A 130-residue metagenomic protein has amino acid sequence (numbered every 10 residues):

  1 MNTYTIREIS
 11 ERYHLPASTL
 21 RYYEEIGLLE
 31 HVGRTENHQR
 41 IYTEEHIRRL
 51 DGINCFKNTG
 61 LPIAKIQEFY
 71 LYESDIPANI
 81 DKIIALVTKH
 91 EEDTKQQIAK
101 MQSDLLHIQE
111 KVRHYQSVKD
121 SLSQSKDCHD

Functional and structural regions predicted by a protein language model:
M1-E68: Basic helix-turn-helix/winged-helix DNA-binding cores and closely related short helical interaction motifs
I26-G27, E36, E73, Y115 (+1 more regions): The DNA-recognition helices of helix-turn-helix-type DNA-binding domains
D51-I53, I63-K65, L71, N79 (+2 more regions): Short, surface-exposed linear patches
I53-N54, Y70, E91, K95: Amphipathic alpha-helical segments within well-ordered protein domains
N58-K89: Amphipathic alpha-helical dimerization/coiled-coil segments that flank or bridge DNA-binding/regulatory modules
P77-D130: C-terminal regulatory/oligomerization modules of transcriptional regulators
